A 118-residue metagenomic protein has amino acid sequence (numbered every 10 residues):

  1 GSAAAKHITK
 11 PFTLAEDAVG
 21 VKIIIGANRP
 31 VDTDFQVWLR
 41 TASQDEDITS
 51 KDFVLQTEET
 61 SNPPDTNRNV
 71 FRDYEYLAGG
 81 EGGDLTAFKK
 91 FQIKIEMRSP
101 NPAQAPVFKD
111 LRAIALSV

Functional and structural regions predicted by a protein language model:
G1-V118: Beta-strand-rich ligand- or partner-binding modules with a strong bias toward extracellular/periplasmic carbohydrate
